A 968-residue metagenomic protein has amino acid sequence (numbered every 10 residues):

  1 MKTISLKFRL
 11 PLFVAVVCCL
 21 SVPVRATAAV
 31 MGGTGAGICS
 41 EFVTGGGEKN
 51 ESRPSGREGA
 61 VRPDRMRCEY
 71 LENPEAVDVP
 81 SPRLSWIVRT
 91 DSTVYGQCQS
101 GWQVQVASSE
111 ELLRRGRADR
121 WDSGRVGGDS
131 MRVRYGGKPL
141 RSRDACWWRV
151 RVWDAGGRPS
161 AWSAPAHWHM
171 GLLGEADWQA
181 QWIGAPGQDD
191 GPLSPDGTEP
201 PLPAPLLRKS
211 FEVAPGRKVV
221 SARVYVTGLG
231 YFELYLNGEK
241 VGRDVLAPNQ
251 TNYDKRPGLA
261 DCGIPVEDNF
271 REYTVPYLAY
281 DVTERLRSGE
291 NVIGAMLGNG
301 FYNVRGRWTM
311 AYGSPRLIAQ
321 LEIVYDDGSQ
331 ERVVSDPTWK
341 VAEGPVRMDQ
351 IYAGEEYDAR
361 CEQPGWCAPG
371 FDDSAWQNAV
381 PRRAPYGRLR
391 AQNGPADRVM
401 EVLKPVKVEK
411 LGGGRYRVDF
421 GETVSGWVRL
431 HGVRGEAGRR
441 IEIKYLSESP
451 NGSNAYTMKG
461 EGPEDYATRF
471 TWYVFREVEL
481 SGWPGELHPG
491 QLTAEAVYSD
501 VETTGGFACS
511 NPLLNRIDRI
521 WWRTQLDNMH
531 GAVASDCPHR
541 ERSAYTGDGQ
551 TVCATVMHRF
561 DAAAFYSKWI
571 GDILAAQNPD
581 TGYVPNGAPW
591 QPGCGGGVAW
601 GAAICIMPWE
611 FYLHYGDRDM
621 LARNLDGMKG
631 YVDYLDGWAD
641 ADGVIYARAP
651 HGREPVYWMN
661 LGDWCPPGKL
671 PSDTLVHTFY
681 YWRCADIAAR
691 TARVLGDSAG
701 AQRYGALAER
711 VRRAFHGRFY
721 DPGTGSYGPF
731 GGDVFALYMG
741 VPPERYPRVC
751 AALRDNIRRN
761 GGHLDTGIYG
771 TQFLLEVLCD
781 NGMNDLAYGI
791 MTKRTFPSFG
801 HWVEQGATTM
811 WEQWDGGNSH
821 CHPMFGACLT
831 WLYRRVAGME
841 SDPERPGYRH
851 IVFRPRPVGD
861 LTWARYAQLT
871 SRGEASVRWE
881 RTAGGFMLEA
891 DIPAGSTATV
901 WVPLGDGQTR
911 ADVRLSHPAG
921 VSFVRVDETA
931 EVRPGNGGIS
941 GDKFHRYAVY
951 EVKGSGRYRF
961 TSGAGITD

Functional and structural regions predicted by a protein language model:
K2-L12: Bacterial N-terminal signal peptides that target proteins for export
P11-S21, R25: Bacterial N-terminal signal peptides
V24-E51: Signal peptide processing junction and immediate N-terminal pro/mature segment of secreted/exported proteins
G37-G45, G56-H539, G547, A564-S567 (+5 more regions): Extracellular/oxidizing-compartment recognition motifs
A222-V226, Y231, L236-N237, W427-Y445 (+7 more regions): Alpha-helical support elements that line or immediately flank enzyme active sites and cofactor-binding pockets
Y231, D336-A342, L487-I520, T524-M529 (+5 more regions): Active-site acid/base region of carbohydrate-active enzymes
I293, Y357-D358, R540-E541, R559 (+8 more regions): C-terminal capping/lid segments that line or modulate ligand- or cofactor-binding pockets
S314-E322, V334-G365, A391-G394, M400 (+3 more regions): Non-catalytic C-terminal accessory modules of carbohydrate-active enzymes
